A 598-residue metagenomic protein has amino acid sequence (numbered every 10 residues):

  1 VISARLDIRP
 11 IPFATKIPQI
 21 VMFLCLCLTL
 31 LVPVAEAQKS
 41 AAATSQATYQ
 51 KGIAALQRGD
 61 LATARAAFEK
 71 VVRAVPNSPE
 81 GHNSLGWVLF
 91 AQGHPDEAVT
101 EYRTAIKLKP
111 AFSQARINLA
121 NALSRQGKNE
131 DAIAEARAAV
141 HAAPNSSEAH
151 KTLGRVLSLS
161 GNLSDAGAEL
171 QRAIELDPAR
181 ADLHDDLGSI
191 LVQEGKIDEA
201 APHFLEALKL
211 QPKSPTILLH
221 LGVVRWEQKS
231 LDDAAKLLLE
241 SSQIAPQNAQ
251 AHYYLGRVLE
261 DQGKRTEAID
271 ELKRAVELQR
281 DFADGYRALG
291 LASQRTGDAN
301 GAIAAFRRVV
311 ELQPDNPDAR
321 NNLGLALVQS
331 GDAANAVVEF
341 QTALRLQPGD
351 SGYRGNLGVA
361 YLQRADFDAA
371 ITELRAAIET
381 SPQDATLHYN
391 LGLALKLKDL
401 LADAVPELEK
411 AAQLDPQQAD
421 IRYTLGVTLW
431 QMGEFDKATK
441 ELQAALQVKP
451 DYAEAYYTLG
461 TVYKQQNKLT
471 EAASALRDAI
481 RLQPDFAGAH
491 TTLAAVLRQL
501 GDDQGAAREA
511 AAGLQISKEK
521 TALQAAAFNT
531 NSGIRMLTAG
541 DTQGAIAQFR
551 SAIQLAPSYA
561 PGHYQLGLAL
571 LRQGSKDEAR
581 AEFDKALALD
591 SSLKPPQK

Functional and structural regions predicted by a protein language model:
I20-L31: Bacterial N-terminal signal peptides
V34-E69, R73, E80, S84: N-terminal leader/linker segments that initiate helical-solenoid repeat arrays
E36-A47, L514-F528: TPR-adjacent "capping" and linker segments in tetratricopeptide-repeat scaffold/adaptor proteins
Q57-K70, A91-T104, R125-A138, L159-R172 (+12 more regions): Structural signature of tandem alpha-helical TPR/SEL1-like repeats, specifically the intra-repeat loop/turn
A74, L108, A142, L176 (+12 more regions): Structural marker of alpha-solenoid helical repeat scaffolds
